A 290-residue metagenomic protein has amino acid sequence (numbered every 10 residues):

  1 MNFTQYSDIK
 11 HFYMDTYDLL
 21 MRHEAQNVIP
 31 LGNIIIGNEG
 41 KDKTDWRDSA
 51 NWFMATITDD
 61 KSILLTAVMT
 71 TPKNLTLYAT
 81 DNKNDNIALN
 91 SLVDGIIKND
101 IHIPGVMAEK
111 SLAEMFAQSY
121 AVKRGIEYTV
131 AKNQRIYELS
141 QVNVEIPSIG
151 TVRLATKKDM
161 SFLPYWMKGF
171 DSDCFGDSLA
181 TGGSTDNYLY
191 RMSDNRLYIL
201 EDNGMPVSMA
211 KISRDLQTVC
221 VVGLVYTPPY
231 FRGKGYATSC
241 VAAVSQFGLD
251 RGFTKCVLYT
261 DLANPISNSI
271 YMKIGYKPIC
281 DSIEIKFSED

Functional and structural regions predicted by a protein language model:
M1-L31, V142-D177: Short amphipathic alpha-helix that is part of the acyltransferase structural core
T4-S7, D18, E24, G32-N99 (+2 more regions): Conserved donor-binding loop and adjoining core beta-sheet/short helix segment in diverse acyl/aminoacyl transferases
I35, M69-P72, L179-Y226: A conserved beta-strand-loop-helix scaffold within acyl/acetyltransferase catalytic domains
I63, T70-I149, I285: Acyl-donor-binding surface of acyltransferase catalytic domains
N84-G95, T227-P229, G233-D250, S269-K273: Conserved acetyl-CoA-binding loop-helix of GNAT-fold acetyltransferases
D100-K110, G248-T260: Conserved GNAT acetyl-CoA-binding A-motif
M107-A113, L258-N268, I285-D290: Conserved beta-strand-loop-alpha-helix junction that forms the acyl-donor binding cleft
L112-V130, T238, A263-C280: Conserved active-site alpha-helix within GNAT-family acetyltransferase domains
